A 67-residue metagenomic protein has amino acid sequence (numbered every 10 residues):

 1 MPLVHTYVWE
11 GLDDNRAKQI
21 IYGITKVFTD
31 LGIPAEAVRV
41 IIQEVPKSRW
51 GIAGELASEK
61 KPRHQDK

Functional and structural regions predicted by a protein language model:
M1-K67: A domain-level signal for the structural core that forms small-molecule/cofactor-binding pockets and catalytic centers
